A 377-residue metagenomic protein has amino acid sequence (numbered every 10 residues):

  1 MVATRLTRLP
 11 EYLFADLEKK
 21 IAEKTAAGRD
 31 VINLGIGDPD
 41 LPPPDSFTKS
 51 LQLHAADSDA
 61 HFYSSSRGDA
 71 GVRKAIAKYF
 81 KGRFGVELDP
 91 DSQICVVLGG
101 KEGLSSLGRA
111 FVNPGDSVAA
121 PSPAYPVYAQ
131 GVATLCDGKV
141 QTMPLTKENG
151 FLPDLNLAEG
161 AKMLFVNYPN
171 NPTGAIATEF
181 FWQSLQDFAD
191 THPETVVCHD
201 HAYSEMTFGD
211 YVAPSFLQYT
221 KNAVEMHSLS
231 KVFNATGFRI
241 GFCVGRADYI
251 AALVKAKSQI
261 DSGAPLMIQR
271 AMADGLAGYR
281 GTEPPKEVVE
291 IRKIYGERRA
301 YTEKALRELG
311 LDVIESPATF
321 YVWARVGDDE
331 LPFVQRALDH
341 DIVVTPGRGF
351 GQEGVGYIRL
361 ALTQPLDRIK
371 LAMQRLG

Functional and structural regions predicted by a protein language model:
V2, T7-Y12, L17-V31, D38-H54 (+1 more regions): PLP-dependent class I/II
G35-D38, L53-R73: A glycine-/small-polar-enriched, mobile loop at the entrance of the PLP active site in fold-type I
